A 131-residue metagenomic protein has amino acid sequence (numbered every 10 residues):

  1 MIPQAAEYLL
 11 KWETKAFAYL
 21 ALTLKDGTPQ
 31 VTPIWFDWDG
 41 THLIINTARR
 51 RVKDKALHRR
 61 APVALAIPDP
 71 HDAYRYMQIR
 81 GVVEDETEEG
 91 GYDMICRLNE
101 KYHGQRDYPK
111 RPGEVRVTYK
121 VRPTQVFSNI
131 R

Functional and structural regions predicted by a protein language model:
M1-A18: Extreme N-terminal tail/first-helix region
I2, R75-R131: Charged, gly/pro-rich active-site loop segments
Q4-Y8, K53, M94: Hydrophobic alpha-helical segments typical of transmembrane helices and their membrane-interface/capping positions
L9-W12, A56-L57, L98, V121: A generic structural signal for nonpolar/aromatic side chains embedded in well-ordered alpha-helices
K15-R49, L57, V63-I67, Q78: Short beta-strand segments
D26-T28, D69-A73, R111-G113: A short beta-turn/loop motif at secondary-structure boundaries
R51-K53, D72: Short, surface-exposed beta-strand-loop junctions and turns on beta-sheet-rich folds
D54-R60, Y76, G104: A short, polar/proline- and glycine-enriched secondary-structure boundary/capping micro-motif
